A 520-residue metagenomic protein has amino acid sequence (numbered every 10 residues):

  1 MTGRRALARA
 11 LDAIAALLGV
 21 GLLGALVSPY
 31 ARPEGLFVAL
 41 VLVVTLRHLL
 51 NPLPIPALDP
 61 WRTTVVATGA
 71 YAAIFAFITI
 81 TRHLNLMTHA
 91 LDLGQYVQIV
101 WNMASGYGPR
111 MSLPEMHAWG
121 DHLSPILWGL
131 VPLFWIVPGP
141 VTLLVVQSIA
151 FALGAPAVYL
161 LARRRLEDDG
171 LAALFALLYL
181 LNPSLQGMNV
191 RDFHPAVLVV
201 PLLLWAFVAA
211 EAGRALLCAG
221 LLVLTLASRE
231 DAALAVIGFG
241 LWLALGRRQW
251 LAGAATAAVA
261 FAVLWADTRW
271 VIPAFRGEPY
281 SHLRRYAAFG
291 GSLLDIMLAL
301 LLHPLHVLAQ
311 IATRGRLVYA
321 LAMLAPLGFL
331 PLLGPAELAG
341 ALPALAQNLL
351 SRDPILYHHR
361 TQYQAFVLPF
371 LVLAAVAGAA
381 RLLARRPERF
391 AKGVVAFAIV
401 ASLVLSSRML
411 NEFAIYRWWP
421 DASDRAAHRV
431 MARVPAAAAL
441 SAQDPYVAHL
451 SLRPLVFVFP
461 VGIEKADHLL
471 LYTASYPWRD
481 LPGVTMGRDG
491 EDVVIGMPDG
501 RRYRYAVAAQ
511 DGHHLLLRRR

Functional and structural regions predicted by a protein language model:
T2-A76, R163, Q249-A252: Start-transfer (signal-anchor) and selected internal transmembrane alpha helices of multi-pass inner/ER membrane
A13, T64-G69, G170, A257-F261 (+1 more regions): Signature aromatic-anchored transmembrane alpha helix within multi-pass, membrane-resident enzymes that catalyze glycan
E34-L40, A339-P387: Hydrophobic/aromatic-rich transmembrane helices and adjacent perimembrane loops
F77, Q95-A118, P125-I126: Extracytosolic helix-loop segments that constitute the early lumenal/periplasmic catalytic or substrate-binding loops
I78, D92, N102-M103, Q249-L333 (+2 more regions): Membrane-lumen/periplasm interface segments of specific transmembrane helices in polyprenyl phosphate-linked
T142-L166, W205: Transmembrane-helix motifs of polytopic, lipid-linked glycan transferases
A157-L160, L178, N189, V197-L222 (+2 more regions): Specific aromatic-rich, kink-prone transmembrane helix
A172-P183, L222, L226: Short helix- or helix-capping micro-motifs that position conserved polar/aromatic residues at function-defining sites
